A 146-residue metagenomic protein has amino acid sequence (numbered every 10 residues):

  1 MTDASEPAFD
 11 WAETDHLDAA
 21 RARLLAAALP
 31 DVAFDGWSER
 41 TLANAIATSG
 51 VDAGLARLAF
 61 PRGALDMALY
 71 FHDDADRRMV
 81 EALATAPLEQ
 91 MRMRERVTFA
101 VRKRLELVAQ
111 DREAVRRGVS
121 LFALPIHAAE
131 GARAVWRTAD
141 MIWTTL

Functional and structural regions predicted by a protein language model:
M1-E6: N-terminal acidic, proline/glycine-rich, low-complexity intrinsically disordered segments
A8-N44, T48-A53, R62-L69: Short, amphipathic alpha-helix enriched in basic
D18, L83-R117, L121: Hydrophobic alpha-helical connector segments
L29, L105, A109, A139-T144: Amphipathic, well-packed alpha-helical segments that form the structural scaffold of globular domains
A68-F71, L105-A109, R133-A134: Acidic, polar low-complexity intrinsically disordered regions
H72-R78: Short, basic, alpha-helical segments at the C-terminal edge of helix-turn-helix-like DNA-binding modules
I126-L146: Amphipathic alpha-helical packing segments from all-alpha helical-bundle domains
